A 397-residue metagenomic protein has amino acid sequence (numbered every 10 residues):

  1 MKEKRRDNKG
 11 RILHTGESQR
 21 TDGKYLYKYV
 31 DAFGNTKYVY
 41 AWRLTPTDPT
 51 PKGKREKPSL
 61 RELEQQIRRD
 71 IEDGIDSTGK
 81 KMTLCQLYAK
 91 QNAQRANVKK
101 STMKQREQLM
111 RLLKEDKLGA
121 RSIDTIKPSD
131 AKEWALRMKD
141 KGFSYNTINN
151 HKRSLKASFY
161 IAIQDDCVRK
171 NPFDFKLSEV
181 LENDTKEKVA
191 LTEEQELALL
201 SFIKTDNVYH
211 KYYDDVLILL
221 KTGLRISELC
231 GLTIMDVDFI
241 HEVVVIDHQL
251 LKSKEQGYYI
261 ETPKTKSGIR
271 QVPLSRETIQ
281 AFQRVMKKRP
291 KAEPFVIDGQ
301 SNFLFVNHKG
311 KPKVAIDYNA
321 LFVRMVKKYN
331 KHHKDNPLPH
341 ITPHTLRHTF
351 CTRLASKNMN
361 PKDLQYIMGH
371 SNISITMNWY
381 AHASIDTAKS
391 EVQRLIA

Functional and structural regions predicted by a protein language model:
M1-L44, H248: Short, Arg/Lys-rich segments that mark the N-terminal edge of DNA/RNA- and chromatin-recognition modules
I12, N35-V39, P46-K52, T83-R111 (+1 more regions): Short, aromatic/basic-rich helix-turn unit that serves as a nucleic-acid recognition element
K37-V39, P46-P49, E261-R284, Q300-R324: C-terminal catalytic core of Y-nucleophile DNA break-rejoin enzymes
R69-I75, Q86-G142, S158-I161: Basic/aromatic-enriched alpha-helical hairpins
Y145, S201-H210, V272, K288-F303 (+3 more regions): Short, basic (Lys/Arg/His-rich) helix/loop patches that form interaction surfaces in the mid-to-C-terminal regions
N149, Q164, V168-L232, I240 (+3 more regions): Basic, Lys/Arg- and aromatic-enriched nucleic-acid-binding interface segment
L199, E255-I260, K357, N378 (+1 more regions): DNA/chromatin major-groove-contacting recognition/catalytic segments
L232-P290: Conserved tyrosine-mediated DNA breakage-rejoining catalytic core shared by Y-recombinases
